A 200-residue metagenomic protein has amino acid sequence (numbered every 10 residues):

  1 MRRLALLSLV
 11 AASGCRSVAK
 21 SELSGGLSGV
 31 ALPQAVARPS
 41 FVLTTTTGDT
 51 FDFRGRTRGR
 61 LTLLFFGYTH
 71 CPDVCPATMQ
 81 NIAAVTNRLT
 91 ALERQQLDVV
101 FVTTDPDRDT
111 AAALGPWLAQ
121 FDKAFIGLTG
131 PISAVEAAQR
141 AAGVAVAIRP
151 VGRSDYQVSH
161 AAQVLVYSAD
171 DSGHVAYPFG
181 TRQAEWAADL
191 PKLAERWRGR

Functional and structural regions predicted by a protein language model:
M1-L6: N-terminal export leaders
A11-G14: C-terminal motif of bacterial Sec signal peptides marking the signal peptidase cleavage site
K20-G55, Q80: N-terminal "domain-start" segment that seeds a small globular fold
V36-R38, R56-L61, R94-V99, D109 (+1 more regions): Extracytoplasmic
F53-I82: Short active-site neighborhood of thiol/selenol oxidoreductases, capturing the structured segment around
A77-A138: Structural microenvironment flanking redox-active thiols in thiol-disulfide oxidoreductases
A134-D189: Thiol/disulfide oxidoreductase modules built on the thioredoxin-like
W186, L190-R200: Extracytoplasmic/luminal low-complexity segments enriched in Pro/Gly and acidic/polar residues that act as flexible
